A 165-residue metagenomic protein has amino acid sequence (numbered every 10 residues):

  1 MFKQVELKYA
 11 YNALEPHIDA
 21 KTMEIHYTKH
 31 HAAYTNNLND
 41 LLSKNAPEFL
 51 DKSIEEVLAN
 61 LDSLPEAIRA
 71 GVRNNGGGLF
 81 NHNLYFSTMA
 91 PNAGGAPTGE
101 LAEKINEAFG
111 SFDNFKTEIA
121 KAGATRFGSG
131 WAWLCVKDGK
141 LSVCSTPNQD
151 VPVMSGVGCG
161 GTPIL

Functional and structural regions predicted by a protein language model:
M1-L165: Feature for soluble, non-membrane regions of globular proteins
